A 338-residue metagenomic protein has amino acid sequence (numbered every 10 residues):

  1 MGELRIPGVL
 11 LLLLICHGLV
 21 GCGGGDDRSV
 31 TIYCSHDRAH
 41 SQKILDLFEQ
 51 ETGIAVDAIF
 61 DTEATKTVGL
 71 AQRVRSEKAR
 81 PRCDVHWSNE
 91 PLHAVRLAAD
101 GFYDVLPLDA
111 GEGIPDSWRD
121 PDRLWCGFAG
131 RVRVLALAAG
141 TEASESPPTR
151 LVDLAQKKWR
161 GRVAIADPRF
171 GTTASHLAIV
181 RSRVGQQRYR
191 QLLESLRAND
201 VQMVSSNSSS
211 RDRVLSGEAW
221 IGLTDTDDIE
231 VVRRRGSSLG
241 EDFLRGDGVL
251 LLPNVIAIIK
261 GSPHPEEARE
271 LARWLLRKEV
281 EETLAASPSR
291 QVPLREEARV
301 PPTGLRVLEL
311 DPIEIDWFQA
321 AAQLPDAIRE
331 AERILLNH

Functional and structural regions predicted by a protein language model:
C22-V95: Early extracytoplasmic/lumenal segment of secretory-pathway proteins
Y33-H36, F60, P121-F128, L137-G140 (+3 more regions): Short beta-strand->loop
P81-H86, D104-L137, V152, R162-A164: A structural signal for short loop-to-beta-strand junctions that line the ligand-binding cleft of periplasmic/secreted
P91-G101, D120-P147, L177-A178, P253-A257: Periplasmic solute-binding protein
L97-V105, D116-R123, V231-L244: Ligand-binding "clamshell"
G113-S117, G130-V132, L192-R197, M203-V204 (+2 more regions): Periplasmic-binding protein-like
P168, T172-S175, I179-R245: Ligand-binding pocket segment of bilobal, Venus flytrap-like solute-binding proteins
N254, I259-I315: Mature extracytoplasmic/periplasmic domains
